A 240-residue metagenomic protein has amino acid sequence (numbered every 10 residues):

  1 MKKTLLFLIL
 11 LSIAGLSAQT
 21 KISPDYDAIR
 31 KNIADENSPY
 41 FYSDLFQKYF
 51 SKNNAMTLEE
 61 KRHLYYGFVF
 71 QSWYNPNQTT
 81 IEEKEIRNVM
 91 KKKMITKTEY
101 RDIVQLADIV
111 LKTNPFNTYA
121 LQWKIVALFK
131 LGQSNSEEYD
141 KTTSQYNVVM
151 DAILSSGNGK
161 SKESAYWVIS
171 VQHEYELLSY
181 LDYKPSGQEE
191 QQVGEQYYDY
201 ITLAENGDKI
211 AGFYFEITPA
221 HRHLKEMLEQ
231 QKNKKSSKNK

Functional and structural regions predicted by a protein language model:
M1-P24: Bacterial Sec-dependent N-terminal signal peptides
Q19-D102, E163-K240: N-terminal alpha-helical interaction modules that lie
K31, K93, V110, A127-F129: Residue-level signature for tetratricopeptide repeat
H63, K124-V126: Structural register within alpha-helical repeat arrays
I109-V110, Y146: Canonical positions in the second alpha-helix
N114-F116, D151: Short coil turns that delineate tetratricopeptide repeat
T118-W123, G157-G159: Alpha-solenoid helical repeat scaffolds
F129-L154: TPR/TPR-like (Sel1-like) alpha-helical repeat modules
